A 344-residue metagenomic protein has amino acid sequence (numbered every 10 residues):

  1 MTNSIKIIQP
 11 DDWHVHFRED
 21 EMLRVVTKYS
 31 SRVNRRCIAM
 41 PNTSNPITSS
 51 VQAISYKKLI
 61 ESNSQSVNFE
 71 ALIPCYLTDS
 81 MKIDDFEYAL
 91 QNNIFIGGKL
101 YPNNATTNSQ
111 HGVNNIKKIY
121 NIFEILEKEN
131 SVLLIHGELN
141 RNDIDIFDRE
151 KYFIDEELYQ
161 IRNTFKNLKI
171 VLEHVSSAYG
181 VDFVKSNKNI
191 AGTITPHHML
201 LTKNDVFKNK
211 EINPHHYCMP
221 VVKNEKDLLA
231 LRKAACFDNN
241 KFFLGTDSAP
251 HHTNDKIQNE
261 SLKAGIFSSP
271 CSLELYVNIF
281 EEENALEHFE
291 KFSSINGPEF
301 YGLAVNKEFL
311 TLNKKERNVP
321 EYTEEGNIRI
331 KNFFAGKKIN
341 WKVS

Functional and structural regions predicted by a protein language model:
M1-R24, K28-S31: Replace "His-x-His-based motif
M1-T2, D85-L100, N108-L244: Histidine/acidic residue-rich metal-binding segments in metalloenzymes
Q9-D20, L133-L139, I194, S248: Histidine-centered catalytic micro-motifs
D11-W13, V26-V51, S66-T78, I94-N108 (+2 more regions): Divalent metal-dependent hydrolysis catalytic cores, especially in the metallo-beta-lactamase
D20-T27, S80-N92: Short, acidic/polar
E61-F69, N163-N167, K188, N284: Short helix-capping segments at alpha-helix termini
N163, F237-A304: His/Asp/Glu-enriched, well-ordered alpha-helical/loop segment that forms or immediately abuts the divalent-metal
C271-S344: Mid-to-C-terminal alpha-helical segments outside catalytic/metal-binding sites
